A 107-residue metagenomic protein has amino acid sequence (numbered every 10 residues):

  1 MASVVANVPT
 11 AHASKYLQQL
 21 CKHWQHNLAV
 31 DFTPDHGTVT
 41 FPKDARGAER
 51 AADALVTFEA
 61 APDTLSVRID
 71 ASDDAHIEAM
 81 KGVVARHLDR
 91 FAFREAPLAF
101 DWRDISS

Functional and structural regions predicted by a protein language model:
M1-S14: Terminal, regulation- and interaction-focused segments at domain boundaries
V4, P34-G37, A61, D101-W102 (+1 more regions): Structural preference for solvent-exposed beta-strand-turn elements and adjacent flexible terminal/loop segments within
T10-H12, K43-G47, A71-D73: Beta-strand elements of well-folded, non-transmembrane domains
A13-H26: Amphipathic alpha-helical segments
H26-R50: Ser/Thr-rich, low-complexity intrinsically disordered terminal regions
R46-A71: Beta-strand/loop substructures that line and gate deep hydrophobic ligand-binding cavities in soluble
T64-I105: C-terminal structural segments of small proteins and small subunits
